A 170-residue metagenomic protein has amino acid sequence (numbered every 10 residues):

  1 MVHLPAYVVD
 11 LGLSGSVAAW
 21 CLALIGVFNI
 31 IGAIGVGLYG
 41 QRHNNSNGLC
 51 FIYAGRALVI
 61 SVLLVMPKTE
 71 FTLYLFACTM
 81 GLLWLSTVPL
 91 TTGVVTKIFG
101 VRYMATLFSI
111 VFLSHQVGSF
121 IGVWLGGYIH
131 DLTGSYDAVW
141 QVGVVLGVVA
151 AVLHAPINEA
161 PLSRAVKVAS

Functional and structural regions predicted by a protein language model:
M1-V36, G122: Extracytoplasmic gate region of multi-pass secondary transporters
G15-S16, V101-V111: Loop-to-transmembrane helix entry/capping segments in MFS-fold secondary transporters and related SLC/MFSD carriers
A33-N44, H130-D131: Helix-to-loop junctions at the C-terminal end of transmembrane segments in multipass secondary transporters
N47-V62: Structural signature of the two symmetry-related core transmembrane helices
T72-S86: Hydrophobic core of transmembrane alpha-helices in multi-pass small-molecule transporters, especially MFS/SLC-type
S86-F99: Intracellular juxtamembrane helix-capping segments at the cytosolic ends of symmetry-related transmembrane helices
Y128-L146: A membrane-interface helix-boundary motif in multi-pass transporters
V144-S170: Multi-pass alpha-helical transporter architecture, strongest for 12-TM Major Facilitator/SLC carriers used
